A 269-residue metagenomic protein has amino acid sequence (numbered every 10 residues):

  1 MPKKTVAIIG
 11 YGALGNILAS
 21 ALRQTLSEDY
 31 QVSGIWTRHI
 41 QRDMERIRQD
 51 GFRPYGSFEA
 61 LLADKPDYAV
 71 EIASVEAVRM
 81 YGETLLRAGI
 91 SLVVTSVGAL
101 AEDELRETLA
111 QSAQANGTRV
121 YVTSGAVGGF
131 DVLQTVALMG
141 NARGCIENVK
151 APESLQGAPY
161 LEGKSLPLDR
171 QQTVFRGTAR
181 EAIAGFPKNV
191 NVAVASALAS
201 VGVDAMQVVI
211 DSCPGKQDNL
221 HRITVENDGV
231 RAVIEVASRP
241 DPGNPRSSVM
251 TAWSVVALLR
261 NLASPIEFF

Functional and structural regions predicted by a protein language model:
P2-V6: Extreme N-terminal starter segment of soluble prokaryotic enzymes
I9, I17, Y121, A126-F269: Active-site-lining helix/loop region of Rossmann-like oxidoreductase modules
L14: Hydrophobic/small residue at the entry helix of a nucleotide-binding pocket
T25-I47: NAD(P)-binding Rossmann-fold cofactor-contacting core
F52, A88-I90, A115-T118: A short helix->loop->beta-strand "cap" motif at the edges of active sites that frequently abuts
G56-R87, A99-D103: Beta-loop-alpha module in the N-terminal Rossmann-like domain of NAD(P)-dependent dehydrogenases, especially those
E71, V94, V120-S124: General beta-strand structural signal in soluble alpha/beta enzymes
V97-T118: Rossmann-fold NAD(P)-binding glycine/threonine-rich loop
